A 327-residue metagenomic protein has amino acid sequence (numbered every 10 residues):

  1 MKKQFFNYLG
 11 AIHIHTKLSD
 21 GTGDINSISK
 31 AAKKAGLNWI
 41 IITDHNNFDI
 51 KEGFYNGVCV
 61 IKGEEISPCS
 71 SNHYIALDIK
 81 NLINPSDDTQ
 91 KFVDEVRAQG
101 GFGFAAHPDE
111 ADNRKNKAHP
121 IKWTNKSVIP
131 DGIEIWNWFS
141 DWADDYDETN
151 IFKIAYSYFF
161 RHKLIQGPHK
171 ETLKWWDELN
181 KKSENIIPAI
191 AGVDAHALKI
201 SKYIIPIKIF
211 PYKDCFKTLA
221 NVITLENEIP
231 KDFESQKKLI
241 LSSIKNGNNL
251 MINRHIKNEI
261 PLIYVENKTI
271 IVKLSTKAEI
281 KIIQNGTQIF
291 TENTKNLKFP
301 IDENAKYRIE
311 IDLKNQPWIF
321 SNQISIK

Functional and structural regions predicted by a protein language model:
M1-N7, I25-S27, K181-K327: C-terminal functional module detector
K2-K153, Q166-W175, K182-I187, G192 (+3 more regions): A metal-dependent hydrolase metal-coordination microenvironment
I14, K115, Y158-R161, I205 (+1 more regions): Generic, low-specificity signal for short hydrophobic/alpha-helical stretches with a mild N-terminal bias, encompassing
Y146-P168, Y203-F210, D214-F216: Alpha-helical membrane-targeting segments
